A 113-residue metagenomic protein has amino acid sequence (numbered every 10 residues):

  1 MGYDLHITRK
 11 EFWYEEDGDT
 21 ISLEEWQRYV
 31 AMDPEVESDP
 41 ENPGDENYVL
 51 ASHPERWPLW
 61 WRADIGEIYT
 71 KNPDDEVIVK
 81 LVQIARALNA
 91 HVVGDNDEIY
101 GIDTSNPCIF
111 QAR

Functional and structural regions predicted by a protein language model:
M1-R113: Acidic (Asp/Glu-rich) sequence patches and key acidic residues that form negatively charged surfaces used
